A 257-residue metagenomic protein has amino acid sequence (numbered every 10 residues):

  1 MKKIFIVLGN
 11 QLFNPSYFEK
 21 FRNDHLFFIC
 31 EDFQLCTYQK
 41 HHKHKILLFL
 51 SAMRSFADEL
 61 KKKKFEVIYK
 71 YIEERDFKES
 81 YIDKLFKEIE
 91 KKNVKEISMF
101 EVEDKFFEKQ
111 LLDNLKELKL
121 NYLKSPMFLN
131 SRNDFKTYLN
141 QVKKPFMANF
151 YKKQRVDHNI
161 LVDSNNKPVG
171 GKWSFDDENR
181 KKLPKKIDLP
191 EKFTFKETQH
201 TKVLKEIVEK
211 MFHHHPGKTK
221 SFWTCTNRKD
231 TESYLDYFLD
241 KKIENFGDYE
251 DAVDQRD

Functional and structural regions predicted by a protein language model:
M1-I72: N-terminal beta-strand-loop-alpha-helix module at the start of alpha/beta ligand-binding or catalytic domains
N10, D32, I72-E74, V102-D104 (+1 more regions): An acidic- and aromatic-residue-enriched active-site/binding cleft used to recognize and process polar
F13-P15, L35-Y38, D76-F77, K105-F107 (+1 more regions): Flexible loop/turn segments at secondary-structure boundaries
T37-K43, I68-Y71, P216-T224, D251-D257: Glycine- and acidic
K40-H44, S98, V102, F222-S233: Generic amphipathic alpha-helical segments used as scaffolds and interaction surfaces in large, multi-domain proteins
D58-E66, E90-K95, N227, I243: Short, solvent-exposed loop/edge-beta patches enriched in aromatic
K78-T224: Beta-rich, aromatic/charged-enriched effector core domains that present basic-aromatic interfaces for binding
D230-D257: Gly/Thr-rich phosphate-binding loop signature of adenosyl cofactor/nucleotide-binding cores
